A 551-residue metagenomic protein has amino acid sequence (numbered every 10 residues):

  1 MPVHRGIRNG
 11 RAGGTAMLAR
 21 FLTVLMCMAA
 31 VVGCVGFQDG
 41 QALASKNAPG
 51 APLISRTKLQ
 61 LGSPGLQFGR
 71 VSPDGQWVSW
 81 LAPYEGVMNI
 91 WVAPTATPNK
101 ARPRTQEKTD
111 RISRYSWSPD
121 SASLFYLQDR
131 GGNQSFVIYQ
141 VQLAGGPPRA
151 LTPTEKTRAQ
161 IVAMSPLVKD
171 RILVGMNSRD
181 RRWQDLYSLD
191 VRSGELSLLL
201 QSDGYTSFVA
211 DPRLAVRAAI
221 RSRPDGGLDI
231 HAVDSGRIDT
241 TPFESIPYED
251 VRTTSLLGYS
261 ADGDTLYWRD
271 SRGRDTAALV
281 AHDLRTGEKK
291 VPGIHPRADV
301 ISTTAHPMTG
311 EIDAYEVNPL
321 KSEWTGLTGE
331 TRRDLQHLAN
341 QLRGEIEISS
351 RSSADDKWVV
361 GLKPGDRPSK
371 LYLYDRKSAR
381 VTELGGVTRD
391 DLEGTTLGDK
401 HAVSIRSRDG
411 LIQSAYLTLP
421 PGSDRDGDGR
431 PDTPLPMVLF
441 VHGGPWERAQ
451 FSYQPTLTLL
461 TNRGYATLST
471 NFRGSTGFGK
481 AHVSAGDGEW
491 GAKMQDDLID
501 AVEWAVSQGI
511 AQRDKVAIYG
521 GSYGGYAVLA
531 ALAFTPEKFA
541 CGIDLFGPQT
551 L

Functional and structural regions predicted by a protein language model:
Q38-L66, V92-S113, S118, Q142-A159 (+6 more regions): Multi-bladed beta-propeller domains
R56-W91, D356-V359: Beta-strand-rich domains and repeat architectures in extracellular enzymes and scaffolds, especially beta-propellers
S63, L81-N89, Q106-I112, L127-Y139 (+14 more regions): A flexible loop/linker signature enriched in serine peptidases of the S9 family
Q67-F68, S113, F136, T152 (+7 more regions): Non-catalytic accessory segments flanking enzyme active sites
P73-D74, P119-D120, P166-V168, P212-R213 (+3 more regions): Residue-level detector of Asp-centered blade-edge/turn motifs that repeat once per structural unit in beta-propeller
G75-V78, L124-F125, I172, R217 (+3 more regions): Hydrophobic beta-strand positions that form the internal "hydrophobic ladder" of WD40/Gbeta-like beta-propeller blades
V387-A517, G521-S522, A527: Cap/lid segment of the alpha/beta-hydrolase catalytic domain
G479-K480, V528-L551: Hydrolase active-site cap/lid region
